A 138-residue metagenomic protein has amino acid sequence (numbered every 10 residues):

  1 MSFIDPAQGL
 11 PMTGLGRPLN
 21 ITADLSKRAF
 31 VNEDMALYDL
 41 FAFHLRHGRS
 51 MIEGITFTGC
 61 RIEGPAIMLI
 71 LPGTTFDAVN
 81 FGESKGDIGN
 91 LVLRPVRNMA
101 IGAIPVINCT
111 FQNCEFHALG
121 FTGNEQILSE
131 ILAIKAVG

Functional and structural regions predicted by a protein language model:
M1-M51: Extended, small-residue-rich solenoid/repeat segments and analogous flexible loops that form exposed scaffolds
A7, A23, A29, A36 (+6 more regions): A sequence-composition feature that detects small, non-aromatic residues
T22, K27-D34, R49, G54 (+6 more regions): Detector for repetitive beta-architecture
L37, G59, G64, A78 (+8 more regions): Residues in short coils/turns that link rungs of repeat/solenoid architectures in beta-rich domains
H44, F57, R97-N98: Hydrophobic alpha-helical segments, principally membrane-spanning helices and signal/leader peptides
L71-G73, F81-N98, E130, K135-A136: Acidic/polar low-complexity surface segments
